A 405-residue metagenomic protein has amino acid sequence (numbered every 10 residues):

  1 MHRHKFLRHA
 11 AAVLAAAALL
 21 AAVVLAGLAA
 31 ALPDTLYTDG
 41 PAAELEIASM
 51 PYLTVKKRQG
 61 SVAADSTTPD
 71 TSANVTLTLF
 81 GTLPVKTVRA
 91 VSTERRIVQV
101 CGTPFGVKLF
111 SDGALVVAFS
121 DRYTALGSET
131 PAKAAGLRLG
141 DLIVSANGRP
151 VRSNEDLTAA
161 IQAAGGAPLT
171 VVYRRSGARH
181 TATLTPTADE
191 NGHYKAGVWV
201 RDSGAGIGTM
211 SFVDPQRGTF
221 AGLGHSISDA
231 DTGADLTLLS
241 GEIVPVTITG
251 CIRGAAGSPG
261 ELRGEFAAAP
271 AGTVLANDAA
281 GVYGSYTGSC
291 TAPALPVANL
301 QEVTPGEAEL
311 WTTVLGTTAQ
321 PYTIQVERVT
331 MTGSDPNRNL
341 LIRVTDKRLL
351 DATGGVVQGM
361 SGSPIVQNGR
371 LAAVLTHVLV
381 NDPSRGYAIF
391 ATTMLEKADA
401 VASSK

Functional and structural regions predicted by a protein language model:
M1-Y52, V75, M210, G233 (+3 more regions): Gram-positive cell-envelope targeting signals
H2, L53-V100, L275-T323: Interdomain regulatory linker/hinge segments that flank or connect interaction modules in polarity/junction/synaptic
T38-S49, D112, L139-G140, T304 (+2 more regions): Short, flexible surface segments
L77-L79, K86-V88, S92-T93, F105 (+2 more regions): PDZ-domain C-terminal substructure recognizer with occasional recognition of PDZ-binding tails
F110-A134: PDZ/PDZ-like groove recognition
A132-N154, I365-N368, A372-H377: Conserved PDZ fold ligand-binding element
S145-A178, D382-S384, A388-T392: PDZ domains, with a preference for the canonical peptide-binding region formed by the helix
T187-G354, Q358, Q367-N368, T376 (+1 more regions): Serine endopeptidase catalytic core focused on the charge-relay Asp
